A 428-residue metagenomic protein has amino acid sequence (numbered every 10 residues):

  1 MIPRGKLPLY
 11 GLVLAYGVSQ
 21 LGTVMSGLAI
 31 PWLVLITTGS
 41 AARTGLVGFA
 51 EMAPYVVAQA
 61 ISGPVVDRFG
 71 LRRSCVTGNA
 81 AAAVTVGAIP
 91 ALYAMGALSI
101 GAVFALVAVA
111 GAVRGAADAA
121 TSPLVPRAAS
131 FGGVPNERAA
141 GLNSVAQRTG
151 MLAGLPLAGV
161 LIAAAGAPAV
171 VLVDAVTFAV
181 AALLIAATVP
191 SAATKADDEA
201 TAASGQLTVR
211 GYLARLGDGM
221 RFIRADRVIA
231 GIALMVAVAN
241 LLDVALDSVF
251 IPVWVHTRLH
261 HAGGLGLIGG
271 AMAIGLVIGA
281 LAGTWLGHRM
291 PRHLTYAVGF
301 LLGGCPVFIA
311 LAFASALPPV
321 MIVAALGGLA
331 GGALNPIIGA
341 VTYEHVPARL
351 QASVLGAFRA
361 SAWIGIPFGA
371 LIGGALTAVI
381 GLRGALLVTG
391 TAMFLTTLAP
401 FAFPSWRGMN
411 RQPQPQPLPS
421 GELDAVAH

Functional and structural regions predicted by a protein language model:
M1-Y10, S191-L234, L418-H428: Juxtamembrane intracellular "pre-TM" segments in multi-pass secondary transporters
G11-G27, E51-P64, G70-A82, A102-A163 (+3 more regions): Substrate-agnostic recognition of the 12-TM MFS/MFS-like secondary transporter fold
M25-Y55: Extracellular/periplasmic helix-loop-helix junction of adjacent transmembrane segments in MFS-like secondary
A29, A165-L172, R215-A280, R383 (+1 more regions): A single, central transmembrane helix in multi-pass transporters
T38, G70, L92-A97, F313-S315: Helix-breaking motifs and short loop linkers at transmembrane-helix boundaries and internal kinks in secondary membrane
S40-G48, V103, N136, H261-G269: Juxtamembrane helix-start elements in MFS-like secondary transporters
V57, I61, R68, R72-C75 (+2 more regions): C-terminal transmembrane bundle of multi-pass solute transporters/carriers
I100-G111, R138-D198, G266, G270 (+3 more regions): Hydrophobic alpha-helical transmembrane segments
